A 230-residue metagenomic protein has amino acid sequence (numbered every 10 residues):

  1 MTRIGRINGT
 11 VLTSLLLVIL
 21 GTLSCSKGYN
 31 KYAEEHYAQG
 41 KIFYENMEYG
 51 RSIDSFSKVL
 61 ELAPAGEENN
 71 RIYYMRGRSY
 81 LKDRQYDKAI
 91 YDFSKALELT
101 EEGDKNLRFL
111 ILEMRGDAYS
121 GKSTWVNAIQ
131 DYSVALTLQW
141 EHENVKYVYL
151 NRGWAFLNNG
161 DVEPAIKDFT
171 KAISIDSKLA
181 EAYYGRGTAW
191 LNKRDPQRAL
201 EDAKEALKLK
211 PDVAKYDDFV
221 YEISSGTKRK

Functional and structural regions predicted by a protein language model:
T2-G5, I19-K230: Alpha-helical tetratricopeptide repeat
I7-L16: Sec-dependent N-terminal signal peptides
